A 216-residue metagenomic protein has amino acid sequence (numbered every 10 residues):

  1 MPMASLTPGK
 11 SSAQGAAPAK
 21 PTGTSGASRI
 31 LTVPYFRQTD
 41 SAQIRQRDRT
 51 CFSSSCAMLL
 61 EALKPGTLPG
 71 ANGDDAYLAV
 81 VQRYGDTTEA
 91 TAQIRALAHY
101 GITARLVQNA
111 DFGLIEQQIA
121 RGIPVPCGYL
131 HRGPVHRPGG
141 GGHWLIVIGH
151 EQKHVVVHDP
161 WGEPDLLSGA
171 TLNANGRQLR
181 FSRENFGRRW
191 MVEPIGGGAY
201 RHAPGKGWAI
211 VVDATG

Functional and structural regions predicted by a protein language model:
M1-D86, H131, P138, E151 (+1 more regions): Active-site-adjacent structural segments surrounding the nucleophilic cysteine of cysteine proteases and isopeptidases
A17, T22, R95, H99-Y100 (+1 more regions): Extracytoplasmic glycan-interaction modules
T50, S54-M58, A92-H99, L114 (+2 more regions): Extracytoplasmic/secreted proteins, especially bacterial periplasmic and envelope-associated proteins
M58-G66, A96-T103, Q117-G122: Structured segments of extracytoplasmic/periplasmic soluble domains in secreted or envelope-associated proteins
R83-Y84, H150-G216: Noncatalytic regulatory segments and standalone regulatory/sensor domains
E89: Extracytoplasmic catalytic/substrate-binding loops of multi-pass membrane glycan-assembly enzymes
V107-G169: Active-site-adjacent substructure of cysteine-protease-like catalytic cores
